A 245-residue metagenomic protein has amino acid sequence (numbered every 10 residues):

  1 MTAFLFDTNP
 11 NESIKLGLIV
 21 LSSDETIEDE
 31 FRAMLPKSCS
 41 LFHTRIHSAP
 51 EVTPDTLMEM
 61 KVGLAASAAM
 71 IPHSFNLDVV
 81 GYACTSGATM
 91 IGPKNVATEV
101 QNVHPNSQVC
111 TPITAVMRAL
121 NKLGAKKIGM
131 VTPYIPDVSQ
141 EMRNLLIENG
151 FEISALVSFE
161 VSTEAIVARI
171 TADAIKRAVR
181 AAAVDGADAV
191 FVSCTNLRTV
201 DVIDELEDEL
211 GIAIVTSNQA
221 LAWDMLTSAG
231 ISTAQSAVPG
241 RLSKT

Functional and structural regions predicted by a protein language model:
M1-S67, V131-A168: N-terminal glycine-rich anion-binding loop in soluble enzyme alpha/beta folds
P50, T85-M90, T163-R169, R198: Short, small-residue-enriched loops and turns at beta-alpha junctions that line or gate enzyme active sites
A66-I71, T171-V184: A short, acidic, amphipathic alpha-helical segment used as a generic capping/interface helix at domain edges
S67-T114: Glycine/small-residue-rich loop that forms an oxyanion/phosphate-binding "nest" at active or ligand-binding sites
D78-A83, G129-M130, A187-C194: Periplasmic-binding protein-like
A97-L120, L206-M225: Short, acidic/small-residue loops that bind anionic groups at enzyme active sites
R177-L206, L221-A222: Hydrophobic alpha-helical
V215-T245: C-terminal functional extensions of proteins
